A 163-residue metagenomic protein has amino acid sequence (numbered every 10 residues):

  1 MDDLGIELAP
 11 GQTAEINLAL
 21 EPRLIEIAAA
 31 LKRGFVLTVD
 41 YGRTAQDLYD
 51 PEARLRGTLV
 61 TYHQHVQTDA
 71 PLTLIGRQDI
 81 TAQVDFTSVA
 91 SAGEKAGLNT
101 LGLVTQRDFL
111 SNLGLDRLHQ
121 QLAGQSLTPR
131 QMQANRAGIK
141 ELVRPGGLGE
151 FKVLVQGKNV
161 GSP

Functional and structural regions predicted by a protein language model:
M1-P163: Long, Lys/Arg- and hydrophobic-enriched amphipathic alpha-helices
